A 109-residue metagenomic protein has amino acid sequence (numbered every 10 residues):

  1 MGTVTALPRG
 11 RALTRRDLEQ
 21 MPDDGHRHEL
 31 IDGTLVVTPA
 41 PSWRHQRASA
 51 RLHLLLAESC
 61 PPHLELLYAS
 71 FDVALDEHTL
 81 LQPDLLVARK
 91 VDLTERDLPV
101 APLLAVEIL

Functional and structural regions predicted by a protein language model:
M1-L109: Gly/Pro/Ser/Thr-rich low-complexity, intrinsically disordered segments predominantly at protein N-termini
